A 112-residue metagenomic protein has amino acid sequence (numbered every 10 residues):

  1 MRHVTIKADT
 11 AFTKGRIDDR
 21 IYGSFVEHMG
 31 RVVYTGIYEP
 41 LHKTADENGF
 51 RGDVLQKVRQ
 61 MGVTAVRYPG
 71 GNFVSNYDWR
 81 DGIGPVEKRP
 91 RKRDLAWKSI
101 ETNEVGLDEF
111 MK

Functional and structural regions predicted by a protein language model:
M1-K112: Non-catalytic accessory regions flanking glycosidase/transglycosidase catalytic cores in CAZymes
